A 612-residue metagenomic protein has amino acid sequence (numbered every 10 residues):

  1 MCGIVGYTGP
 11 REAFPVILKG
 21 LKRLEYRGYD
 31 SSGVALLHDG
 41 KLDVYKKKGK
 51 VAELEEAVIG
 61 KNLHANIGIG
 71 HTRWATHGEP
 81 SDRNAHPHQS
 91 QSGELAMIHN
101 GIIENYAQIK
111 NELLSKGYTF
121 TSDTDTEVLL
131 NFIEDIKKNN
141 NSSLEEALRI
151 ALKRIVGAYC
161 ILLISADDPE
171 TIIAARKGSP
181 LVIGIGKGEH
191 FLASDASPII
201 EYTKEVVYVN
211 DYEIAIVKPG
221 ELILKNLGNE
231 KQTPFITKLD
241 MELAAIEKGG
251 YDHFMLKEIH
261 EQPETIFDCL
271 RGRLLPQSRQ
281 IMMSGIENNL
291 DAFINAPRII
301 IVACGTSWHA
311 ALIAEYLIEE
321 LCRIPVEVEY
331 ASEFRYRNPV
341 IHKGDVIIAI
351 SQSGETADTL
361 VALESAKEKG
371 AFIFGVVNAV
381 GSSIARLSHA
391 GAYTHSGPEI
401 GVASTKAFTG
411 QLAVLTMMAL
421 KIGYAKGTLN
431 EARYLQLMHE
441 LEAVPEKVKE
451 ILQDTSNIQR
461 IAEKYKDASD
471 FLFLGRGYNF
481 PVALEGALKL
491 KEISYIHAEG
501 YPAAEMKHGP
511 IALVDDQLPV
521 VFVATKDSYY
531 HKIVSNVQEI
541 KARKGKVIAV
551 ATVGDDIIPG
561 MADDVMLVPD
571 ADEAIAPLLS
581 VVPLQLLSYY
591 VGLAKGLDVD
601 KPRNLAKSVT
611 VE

Functional and structural regions predicted by a protein language model:
M1-D252, E261, F267-R298, Y336 (+4 more regions): Conserved short alpha-helical segments that host acidic/polar catalytic motifs at enzyme active sites
N66-R83, Q277-L290, A314-I350, H497-L513: Glycine-rich oxoanion-binding loops at beta->alpha junctions
P87-Q89, I164, I173-A174, V206-V207 (+13 more regions): Replace "in large, NTP-powered and nucleic-acid-processing enzymes" with "in large, NTP-powered factors and other
I155-E189, K466-E492, D527, V534: Acidic/histidine-rich
V182-K204, S332-A366, E505-K541, A571-Q585 (+1 more regions): Glycine-rich, anion-gripping cofactor-binding loops and their flanking helix/strand elements in enzyme active sites
N229, K546, P559-M561, A571-E612: Generic C-terminus detector
Q262-I266, L270-I300, A390-P519, G592-E612: Active-site phosphate/pyrophosphate-binding segments
I294-Q436, E440-A443, T525-M566, L587: Glycine-rich phosphate-binding loops that contact phosphosugars or nucleotide phosphates
